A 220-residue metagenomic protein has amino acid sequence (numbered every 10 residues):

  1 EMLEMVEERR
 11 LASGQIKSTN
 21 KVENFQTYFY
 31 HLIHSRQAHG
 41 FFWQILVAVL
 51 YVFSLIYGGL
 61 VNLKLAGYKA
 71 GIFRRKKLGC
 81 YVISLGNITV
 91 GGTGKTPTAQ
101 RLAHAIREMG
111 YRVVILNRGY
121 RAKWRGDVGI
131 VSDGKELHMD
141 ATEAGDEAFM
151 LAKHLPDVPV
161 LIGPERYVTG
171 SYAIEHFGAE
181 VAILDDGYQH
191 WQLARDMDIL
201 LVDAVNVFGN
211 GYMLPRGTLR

Functional and structural regions predicted by a protein language model:
M2-V6: Extreme N-terminal basic, low-complexity initiation segments that serve as generic localization/processing leaders
L11-A12: Short polybasic linear motifs
K21-Y81: A transmembrane-helix-recognition feature enriched in membrane-embedded lipid enzymes and envelope glyco-/phospholipid
L65-K135: Walker A (P-loop) phosphate-binding motif
Y120-R220: Phosphate/Mg2+-binding loops and adjacent switch elements in nucleotide/diphosphate-handling enzyme cores
